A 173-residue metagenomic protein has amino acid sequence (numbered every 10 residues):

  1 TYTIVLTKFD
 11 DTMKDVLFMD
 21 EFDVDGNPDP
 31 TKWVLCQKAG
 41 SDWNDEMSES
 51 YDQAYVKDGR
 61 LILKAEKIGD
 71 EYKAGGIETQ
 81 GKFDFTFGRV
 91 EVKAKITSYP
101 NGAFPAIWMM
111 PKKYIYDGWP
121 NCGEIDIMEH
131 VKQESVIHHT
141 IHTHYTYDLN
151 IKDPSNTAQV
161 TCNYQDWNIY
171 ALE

Functional and structural regions predicted by a protein language model:
V5-E173: GH16 jelly-roll
